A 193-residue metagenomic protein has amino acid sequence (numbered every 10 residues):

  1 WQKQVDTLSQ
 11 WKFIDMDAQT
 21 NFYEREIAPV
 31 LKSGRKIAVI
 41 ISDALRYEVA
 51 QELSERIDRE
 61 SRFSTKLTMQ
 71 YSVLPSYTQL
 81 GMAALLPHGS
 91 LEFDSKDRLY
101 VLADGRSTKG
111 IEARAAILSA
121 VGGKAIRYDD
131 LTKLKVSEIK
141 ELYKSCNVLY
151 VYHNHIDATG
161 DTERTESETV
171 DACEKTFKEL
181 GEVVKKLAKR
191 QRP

Functional and structural regions predicted by a protein language model:
W1-P193: Feature captures the catalytic ectodomains and active-site-proximal regions of enzymes that hydrolyze or transfer
